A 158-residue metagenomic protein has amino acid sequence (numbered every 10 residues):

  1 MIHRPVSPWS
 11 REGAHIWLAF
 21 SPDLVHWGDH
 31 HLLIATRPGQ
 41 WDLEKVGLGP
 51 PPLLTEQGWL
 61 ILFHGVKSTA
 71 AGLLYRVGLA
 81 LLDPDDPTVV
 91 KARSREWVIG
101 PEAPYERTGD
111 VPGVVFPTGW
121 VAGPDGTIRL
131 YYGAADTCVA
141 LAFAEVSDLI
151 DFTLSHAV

Functional and structural regions predicted by a protein language model:
M1-E44, L54-G113, G123-I128, Y132-V158: Beta-rich carbohydrate-recognition and catalytic domains
L48-P51, F116-G119: Beta-propeller and closely related beta-sheet repeat lectin domains
